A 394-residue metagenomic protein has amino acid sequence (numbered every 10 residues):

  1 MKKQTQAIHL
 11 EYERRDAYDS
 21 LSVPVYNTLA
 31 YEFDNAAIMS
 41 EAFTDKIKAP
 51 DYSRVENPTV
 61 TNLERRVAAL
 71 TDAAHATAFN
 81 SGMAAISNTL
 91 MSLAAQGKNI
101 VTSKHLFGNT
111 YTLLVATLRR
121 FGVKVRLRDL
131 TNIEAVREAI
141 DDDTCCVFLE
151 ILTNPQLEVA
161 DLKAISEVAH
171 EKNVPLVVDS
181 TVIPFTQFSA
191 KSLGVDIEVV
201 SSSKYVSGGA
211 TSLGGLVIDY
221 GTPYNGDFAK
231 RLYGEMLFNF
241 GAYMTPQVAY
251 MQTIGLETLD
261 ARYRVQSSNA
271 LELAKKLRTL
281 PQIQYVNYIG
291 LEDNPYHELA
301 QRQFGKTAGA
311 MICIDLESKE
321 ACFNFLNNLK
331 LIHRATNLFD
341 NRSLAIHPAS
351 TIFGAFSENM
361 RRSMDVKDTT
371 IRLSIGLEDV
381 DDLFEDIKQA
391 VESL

Functional and structural regions predicted by a protein language model:
M1-N57, I371: N-terminal "arm"/small-domain region of PLP-dependent enzymes with the aminotransferase-like
A7-E13, H75-L280, N287: Conserved PLP-enzyme active-site core in the AAT-like
Y12-R14, N27-F33, K204, T258 (+5 more regions): Glycine-rich beta-alpha junction loops
A30, N35-A84, N109-A116: Conserved N-terminal alpha-helix of the aminotransferase class I/II PLP-enzyme fold
K48, A74, L213, V248 (+3 more regions): Short amphipathic alpha-helical segments
V115, K124, R262, E320 (+2 more regions): PLP-dependent enzyme catalytic core of the Aspartate aminotransferase-like
M251-A261, G309-E317, R372-G376: Short, well-ordered beta-strand elements within core beta-sheets of diverse protein domains
L271-K330, R334-R342, F356-R362: Conserved small-domain helix->loop->beta segment predominantly found in fold-type I
